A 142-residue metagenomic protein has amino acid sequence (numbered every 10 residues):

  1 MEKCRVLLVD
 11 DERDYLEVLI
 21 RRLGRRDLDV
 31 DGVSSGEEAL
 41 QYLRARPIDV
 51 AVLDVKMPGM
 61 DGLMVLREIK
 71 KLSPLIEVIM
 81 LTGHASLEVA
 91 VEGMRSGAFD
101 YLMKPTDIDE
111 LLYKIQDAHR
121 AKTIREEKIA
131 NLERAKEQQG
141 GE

Functional and structural regions predicted by a protein language model:
C4, S34-E38, D61-M64, A85: Acidic catalytic/metal-coordinating carboxylates
R13-D31: Two-component/phosphorelay signaling modules centered on CheY-like receiver
G32-V50: Acidic, metal-coordinating helix/loop segments flanking the phosphotransfer/catalytic sites of two-component signaling
Q41, L63-L75: Short amphipathic alpha-helix used as the core "switch/output" element in two-component signaling
M57: Receiver (REC) domain active-site loop signature in two-component systems and cognate sites in sensor histidine kinases
T106-Q116: C-terminal output helix
R120-E142: CheY-like receiver
